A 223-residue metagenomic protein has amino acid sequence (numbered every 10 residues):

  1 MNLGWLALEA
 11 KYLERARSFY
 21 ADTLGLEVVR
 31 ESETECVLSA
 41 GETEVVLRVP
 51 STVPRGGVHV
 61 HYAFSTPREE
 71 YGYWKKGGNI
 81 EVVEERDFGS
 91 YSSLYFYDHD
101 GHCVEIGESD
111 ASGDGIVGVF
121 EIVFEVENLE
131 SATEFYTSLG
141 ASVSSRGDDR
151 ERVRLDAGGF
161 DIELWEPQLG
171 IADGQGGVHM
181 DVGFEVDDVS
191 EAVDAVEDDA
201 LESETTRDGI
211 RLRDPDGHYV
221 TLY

Functional and structural regions predicted by a protein language model:
M1-G4, L8-R30, A40-E84, Y97-D148 (+1 more regions): Glyoxalase I/VOC metalloenzyme domain signal
E85-G89: Short, surface-exposed recognition loops or helix-turn segments adjacent to catalytic cores
E151: Histidine/lysine/aspartate-rich catalytic loop segments that bind and position anionic ligands
